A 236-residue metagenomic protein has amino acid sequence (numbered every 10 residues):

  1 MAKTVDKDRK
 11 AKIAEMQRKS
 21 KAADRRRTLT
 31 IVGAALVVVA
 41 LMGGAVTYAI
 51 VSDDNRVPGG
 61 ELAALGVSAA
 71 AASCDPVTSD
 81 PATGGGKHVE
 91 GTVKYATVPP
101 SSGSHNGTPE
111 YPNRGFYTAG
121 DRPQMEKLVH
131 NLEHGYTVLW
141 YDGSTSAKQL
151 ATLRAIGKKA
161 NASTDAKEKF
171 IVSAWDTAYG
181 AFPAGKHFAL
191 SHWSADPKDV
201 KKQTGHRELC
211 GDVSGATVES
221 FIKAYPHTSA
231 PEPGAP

Functional and structural regions predicted by a protein language model:
M1-R26: Terminal targeting segments of Actinobacterial cell-envelope proteins
D24-A35: N-terminal Sec-pathway targeting helices
G33-A45: Hydrophobic membrane-insertion alpha-helices, especially the h-region of bacterial N-terminal signal peptides
G44-S52: Juxtamembrane cytosolic interface motif at the C-terminal end of transmembrane helices
V51-E126, P236: Extracytoplasmic low-complexity, Pro/Thr/Ser/Ala/Gly-rich segments that lie immediately after a secretion/anchoring
S68, G143-A151, E208, D212 (+1 more regions): Soluble non-cytosolic domains of exported or imported proteins
Y117-D165: Mid-length scaffold segments of soluble, non-membrane domains
K159-P236: Helix-rich interaction surfaces within compact, conserved domain-sized segments that mediate assembly or partner
